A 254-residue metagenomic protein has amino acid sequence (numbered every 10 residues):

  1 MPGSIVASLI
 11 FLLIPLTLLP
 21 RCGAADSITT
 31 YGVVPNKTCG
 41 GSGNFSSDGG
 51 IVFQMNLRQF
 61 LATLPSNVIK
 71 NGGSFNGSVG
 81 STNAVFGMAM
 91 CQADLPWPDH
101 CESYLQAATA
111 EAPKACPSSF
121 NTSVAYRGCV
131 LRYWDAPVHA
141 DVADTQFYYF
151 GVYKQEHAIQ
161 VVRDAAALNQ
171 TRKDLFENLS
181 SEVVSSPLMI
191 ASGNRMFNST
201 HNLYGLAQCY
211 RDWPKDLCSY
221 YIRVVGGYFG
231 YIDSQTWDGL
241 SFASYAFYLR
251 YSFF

Functional and structural regions predicted by a protein language model:
P2-F254: Extracellular secretory-pathway ectodomains and N-terminal mature segments of eukaryotic proteins
